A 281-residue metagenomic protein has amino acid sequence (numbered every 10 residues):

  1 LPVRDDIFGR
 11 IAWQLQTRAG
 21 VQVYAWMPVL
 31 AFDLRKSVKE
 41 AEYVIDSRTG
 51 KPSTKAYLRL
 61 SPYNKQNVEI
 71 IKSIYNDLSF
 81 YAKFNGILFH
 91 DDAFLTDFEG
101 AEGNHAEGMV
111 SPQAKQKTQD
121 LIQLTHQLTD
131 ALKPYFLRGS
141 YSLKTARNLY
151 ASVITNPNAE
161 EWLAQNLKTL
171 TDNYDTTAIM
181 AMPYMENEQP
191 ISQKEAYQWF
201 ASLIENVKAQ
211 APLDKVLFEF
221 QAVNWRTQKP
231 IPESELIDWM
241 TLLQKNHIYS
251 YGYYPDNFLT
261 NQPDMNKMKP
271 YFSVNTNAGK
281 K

Functional and structural regions predicted by a protein language model:
L1, A31-K55, D92-Q113: Aromatic- and acidic-residue-enriched segments that line the glycan-binding/catalytic groove of carbohydrate-active
L1-A19, Q119-Q127, A201-S202: Aromatic- and glycine-enriched glycan-recognition loops and surfaces that form the carbohydrate-binding subsites
L1-D5, T54-E69, P112-Q123, Q189-A196 (+1 more regions): The substrate-binding groove and active-site-proximal loops of carbohydrate-active enzymes, especially glycoside
I7-G9, N156-T169, E195-A209: Alpha-helical scaffolding within the catalytic cores of extracellular/periplasmic polymer-degrading hydrolases
G9-W13, Q22-F80: Active-site-adjacent "subsite" loops/lids of carbohydrate-active enzymes
Q14-Q16, A56-A93, Q127, A131 (+3 more regions): An active-site-proximal structural segment forming one wall of the substrate-binding cleft that immediately precedes
Q22-L30, L88-D92, K115-A164, P212-W225 (+1 more regions): Aromatic-lined carbohydrate-recognition surfaces of secreted/lumenal glycan-active proteins
N173-K281: Substrate-binding cleft of secreted/luminal carbohydrate-active enzymes
